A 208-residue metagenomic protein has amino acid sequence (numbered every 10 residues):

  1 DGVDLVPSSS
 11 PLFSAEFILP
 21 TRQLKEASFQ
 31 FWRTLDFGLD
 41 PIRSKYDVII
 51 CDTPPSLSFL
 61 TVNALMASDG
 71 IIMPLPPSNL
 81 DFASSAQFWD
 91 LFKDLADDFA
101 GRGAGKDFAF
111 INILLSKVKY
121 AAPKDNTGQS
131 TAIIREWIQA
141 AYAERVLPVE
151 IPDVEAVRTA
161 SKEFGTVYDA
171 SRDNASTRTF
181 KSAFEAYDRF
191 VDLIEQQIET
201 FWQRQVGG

Functional and structural regions predicted by a protein language model:
D1-S58: Cytosolic-facing regulatory segments adjacent to core modules
S8, F17, F37-P41, N63 (+4 more regions): Residue-level signal for well-ordered alpha-helical scaffold segments within enzymatic catalytic domains
F13, F82, A156-R158: Generic structural signal for helix capping and beta-alpha/helix-loop junctions
E16, T61, S161: Short, flexible helix/strand-to-coil boundary loops that buttress conserved ligand/catalytic motifs in alpha/beta
L24-F29, S78, K124-G128, F180: Flexible, glycine- and charge-enriched loops at secondary-structure boundaries
A27-F31, D81-S85, A183-Y187, V191: Phosphate/oxyanion-binding active-site loops and adjacent basic polyanion-contact surfaces
D40-V146: Conserved catalytic-core segment of NTP-binding enzymes
R102-G208: C-terminal lobe/tail of nucleotide-utilizing enzymes
